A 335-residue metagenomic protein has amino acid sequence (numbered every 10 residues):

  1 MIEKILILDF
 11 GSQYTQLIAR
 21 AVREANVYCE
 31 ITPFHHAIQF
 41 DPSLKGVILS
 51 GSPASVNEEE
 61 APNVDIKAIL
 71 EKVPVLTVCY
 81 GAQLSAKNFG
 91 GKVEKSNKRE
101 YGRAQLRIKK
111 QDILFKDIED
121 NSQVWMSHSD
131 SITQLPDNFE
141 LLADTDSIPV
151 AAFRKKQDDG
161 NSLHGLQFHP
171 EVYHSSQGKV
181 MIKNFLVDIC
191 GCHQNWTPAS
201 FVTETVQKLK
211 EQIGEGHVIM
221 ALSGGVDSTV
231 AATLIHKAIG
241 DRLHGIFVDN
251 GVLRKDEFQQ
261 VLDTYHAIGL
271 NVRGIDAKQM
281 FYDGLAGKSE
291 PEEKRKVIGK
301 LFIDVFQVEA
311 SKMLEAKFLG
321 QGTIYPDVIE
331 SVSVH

Functional and structural regions predicted by a protein language model:
M1-L49, P53-E59, I69-E71, K87-F318 (+1 more regions): RNA-binding accessory domains that recognize and position tRNA/RNA substrates
A61, K67-V78: Short alpha-beta junction capping motif
T77, G81, A86: Gly/Ala-rich beta-loop-alpha elbow adjacent to hydrolase catalytic centers
